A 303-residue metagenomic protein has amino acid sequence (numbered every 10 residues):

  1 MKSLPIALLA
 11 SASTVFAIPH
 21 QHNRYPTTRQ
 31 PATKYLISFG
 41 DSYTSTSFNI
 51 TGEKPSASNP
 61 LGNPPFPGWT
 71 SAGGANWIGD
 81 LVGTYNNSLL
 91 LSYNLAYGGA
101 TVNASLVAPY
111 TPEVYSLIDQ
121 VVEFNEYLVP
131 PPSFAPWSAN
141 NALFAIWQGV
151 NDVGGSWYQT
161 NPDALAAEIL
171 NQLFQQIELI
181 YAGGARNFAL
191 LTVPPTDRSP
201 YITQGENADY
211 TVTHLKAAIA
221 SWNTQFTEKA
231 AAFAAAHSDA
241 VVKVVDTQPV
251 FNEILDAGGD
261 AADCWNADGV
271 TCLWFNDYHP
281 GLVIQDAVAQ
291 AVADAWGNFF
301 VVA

Functional and structural regions predicted by a protein language model:
K2-S3, A10-A303: Conserved active-site regions of diverse hydrolases
